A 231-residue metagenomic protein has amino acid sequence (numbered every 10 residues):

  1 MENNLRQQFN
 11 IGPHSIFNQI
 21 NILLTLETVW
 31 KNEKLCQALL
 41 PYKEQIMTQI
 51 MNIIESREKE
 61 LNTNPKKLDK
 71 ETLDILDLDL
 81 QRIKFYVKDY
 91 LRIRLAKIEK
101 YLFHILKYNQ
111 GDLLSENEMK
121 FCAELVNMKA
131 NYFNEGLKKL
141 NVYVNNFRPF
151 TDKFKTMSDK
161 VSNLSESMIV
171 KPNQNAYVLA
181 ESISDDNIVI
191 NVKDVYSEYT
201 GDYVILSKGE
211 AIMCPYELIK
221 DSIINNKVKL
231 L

Functional and structural regions predicted by a protein language model:
M1-V189: Charge/polar-rich, low-complexity and marginally structured segments
K66, F103-K107, Y196, S222 (+1 more regions): Generic preference for flexible, low-structure residues
E99-K100, V192, I223-I224: Intrinsically disordered, low-complexity regions enriched in proline, serine, glycine and charged residues
D185-V204: Short basic/aromatic-enriched segments
E198-L231: C-terminal structured interaction module
